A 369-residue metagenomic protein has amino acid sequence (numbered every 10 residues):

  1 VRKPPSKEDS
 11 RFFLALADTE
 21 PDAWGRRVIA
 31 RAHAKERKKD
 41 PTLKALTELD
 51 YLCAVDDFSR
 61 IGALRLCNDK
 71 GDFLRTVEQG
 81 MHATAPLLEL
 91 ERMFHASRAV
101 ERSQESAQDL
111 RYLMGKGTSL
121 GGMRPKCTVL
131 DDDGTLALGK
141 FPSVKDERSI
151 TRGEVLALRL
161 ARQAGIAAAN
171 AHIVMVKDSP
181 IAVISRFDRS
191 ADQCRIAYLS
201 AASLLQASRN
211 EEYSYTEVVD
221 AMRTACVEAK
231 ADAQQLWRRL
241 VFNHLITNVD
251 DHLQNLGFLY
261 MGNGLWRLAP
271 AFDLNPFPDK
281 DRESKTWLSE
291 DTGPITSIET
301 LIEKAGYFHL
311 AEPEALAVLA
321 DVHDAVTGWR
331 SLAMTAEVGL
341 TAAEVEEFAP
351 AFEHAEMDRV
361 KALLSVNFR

Functional and structural regions predicted by a protein language model:
V1-R369: Phosphate/dinucleotide-binding and metal-coordinating scaffold of catalytic cores in nucleotide-dependent enzymes
